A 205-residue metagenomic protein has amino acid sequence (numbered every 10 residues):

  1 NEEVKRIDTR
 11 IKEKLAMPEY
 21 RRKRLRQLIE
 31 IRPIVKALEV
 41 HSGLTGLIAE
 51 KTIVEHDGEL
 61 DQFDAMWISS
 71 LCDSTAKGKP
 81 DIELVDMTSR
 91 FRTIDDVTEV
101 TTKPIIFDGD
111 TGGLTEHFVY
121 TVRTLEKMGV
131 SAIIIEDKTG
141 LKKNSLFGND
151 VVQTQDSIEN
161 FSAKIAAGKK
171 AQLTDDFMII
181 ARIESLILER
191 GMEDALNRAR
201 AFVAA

Functional and structural regions predicted by a protein language model:
E3-V4: Extreme N-terminal basic, low-complexity initiation segments that serve as generic localization/processing leaders
R10, K14-A205: Alpha/beta enzyme core
